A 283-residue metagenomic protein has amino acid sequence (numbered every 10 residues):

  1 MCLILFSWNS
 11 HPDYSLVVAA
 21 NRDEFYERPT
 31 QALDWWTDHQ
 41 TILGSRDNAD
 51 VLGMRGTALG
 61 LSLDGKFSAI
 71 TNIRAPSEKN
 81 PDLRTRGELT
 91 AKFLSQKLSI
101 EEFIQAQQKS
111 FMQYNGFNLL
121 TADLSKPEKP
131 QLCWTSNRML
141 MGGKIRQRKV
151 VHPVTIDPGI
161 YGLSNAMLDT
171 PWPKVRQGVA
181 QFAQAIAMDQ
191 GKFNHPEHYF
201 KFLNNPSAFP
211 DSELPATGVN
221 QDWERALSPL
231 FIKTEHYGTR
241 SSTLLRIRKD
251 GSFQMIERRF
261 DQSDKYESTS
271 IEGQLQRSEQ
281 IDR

Functional and structural regions predicted by a protein language model:
M1-R283: N-terminal nucleophile
